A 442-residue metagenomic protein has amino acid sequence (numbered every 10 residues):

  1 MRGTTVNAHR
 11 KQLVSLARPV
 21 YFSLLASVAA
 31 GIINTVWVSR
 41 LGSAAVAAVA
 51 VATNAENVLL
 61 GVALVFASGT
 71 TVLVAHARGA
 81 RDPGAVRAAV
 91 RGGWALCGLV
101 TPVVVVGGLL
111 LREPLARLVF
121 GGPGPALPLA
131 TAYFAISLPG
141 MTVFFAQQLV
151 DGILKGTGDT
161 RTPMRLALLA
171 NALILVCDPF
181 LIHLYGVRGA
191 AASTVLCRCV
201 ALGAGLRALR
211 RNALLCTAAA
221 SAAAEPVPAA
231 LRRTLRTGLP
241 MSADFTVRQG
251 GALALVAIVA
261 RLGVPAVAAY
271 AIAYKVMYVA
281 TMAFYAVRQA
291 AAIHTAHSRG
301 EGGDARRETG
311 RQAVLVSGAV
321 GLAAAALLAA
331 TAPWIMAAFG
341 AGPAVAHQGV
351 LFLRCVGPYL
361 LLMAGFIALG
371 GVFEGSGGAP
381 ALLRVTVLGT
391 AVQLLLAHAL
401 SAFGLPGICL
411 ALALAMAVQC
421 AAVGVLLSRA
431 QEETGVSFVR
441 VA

Functional and structural regions predicted by a protein language model:
M1-V20, V74-G140, V176, F180 (+3 more regions): Short alpha-helical transmembrane segments in multi-pass integral membrane proteins
T5-V36, R40-L41, N54-G69, L73 (+5 more regions): N-terminal transmembrane alpha-helices
S15-N34, I136, Q147, A170 (+4 more regions): Transmembrane helical elements of multi-pass membrane transporters/channels
L24-V28, G61, T101, V105 (+11 more regions): Residue-level hotspots within the lipid-embedded alpha helices of multi-pass solute transporters
A29-A47, A116-G124, F180-Y185, T246-V279 (+3 more regions): Helix-terminus/linker motif at the lipid-water interface of multi-pass membrane proteins
I32-V36, L115, L149-I153, L175-F180 (+7 more regions): Alpha-helical transmembrane segments of multipass membrane proteins
V46-V106, F144-P163, V267-A326, A330-A332 (+2 more regions): Small-residue-rich hydrophobic transmembrane alpha-helices
A67, I136-K155, P163-I174, A190-L206 (+4 more regions): Short runs within selected transmembrane alpha-helices of multi-pass transporters and secretion channels
